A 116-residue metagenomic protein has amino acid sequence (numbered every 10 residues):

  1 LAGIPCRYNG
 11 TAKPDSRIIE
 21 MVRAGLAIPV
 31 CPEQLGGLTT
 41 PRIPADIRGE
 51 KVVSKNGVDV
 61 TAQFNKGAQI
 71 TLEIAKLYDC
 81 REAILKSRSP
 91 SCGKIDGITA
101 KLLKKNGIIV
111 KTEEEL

Functional and structural regions predicted by a protein language model:
L1-D15: N-terminal beta1-alpha1 ligand-phosphate binding loop
A2-I4, R88-G93: Gly/Ser/Thr-rich loops at beta-strand to alpha-helix junctions that form or flank small-molecule/cofactor-binding
T11-K55: Short, surface-exposed acidic-centric catalytic microdomains
P29-C31, E82-K86, V110-E114: A structural signal for short, well-ordered beta-strand segments and their strand-loop junctions that often border
E50-S91: Mid-chain, well-packed structural core segment of small domains
C92-K104: Short Gly/Thr/Asp-enriched flexible loops that form oxyanion-binding sites at enzyme active sites
A100, N106-L116: Cap/lid and interdomain-hinge subdomains that line or gate substrate/regulatory clefts in soluble alpha/beta enzymes
